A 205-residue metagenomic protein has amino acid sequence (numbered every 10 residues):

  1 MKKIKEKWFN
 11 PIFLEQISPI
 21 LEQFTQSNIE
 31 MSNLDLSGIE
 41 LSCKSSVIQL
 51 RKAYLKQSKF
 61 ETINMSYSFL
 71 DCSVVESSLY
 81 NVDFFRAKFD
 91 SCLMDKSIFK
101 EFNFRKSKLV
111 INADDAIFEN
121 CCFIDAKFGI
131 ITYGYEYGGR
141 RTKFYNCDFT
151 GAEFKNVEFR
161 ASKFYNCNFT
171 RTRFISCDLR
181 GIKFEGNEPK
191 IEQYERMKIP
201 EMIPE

Functional and structural regions predicted by a protein language model:
W8, L14-E205: Tandem repeat scaffolds
